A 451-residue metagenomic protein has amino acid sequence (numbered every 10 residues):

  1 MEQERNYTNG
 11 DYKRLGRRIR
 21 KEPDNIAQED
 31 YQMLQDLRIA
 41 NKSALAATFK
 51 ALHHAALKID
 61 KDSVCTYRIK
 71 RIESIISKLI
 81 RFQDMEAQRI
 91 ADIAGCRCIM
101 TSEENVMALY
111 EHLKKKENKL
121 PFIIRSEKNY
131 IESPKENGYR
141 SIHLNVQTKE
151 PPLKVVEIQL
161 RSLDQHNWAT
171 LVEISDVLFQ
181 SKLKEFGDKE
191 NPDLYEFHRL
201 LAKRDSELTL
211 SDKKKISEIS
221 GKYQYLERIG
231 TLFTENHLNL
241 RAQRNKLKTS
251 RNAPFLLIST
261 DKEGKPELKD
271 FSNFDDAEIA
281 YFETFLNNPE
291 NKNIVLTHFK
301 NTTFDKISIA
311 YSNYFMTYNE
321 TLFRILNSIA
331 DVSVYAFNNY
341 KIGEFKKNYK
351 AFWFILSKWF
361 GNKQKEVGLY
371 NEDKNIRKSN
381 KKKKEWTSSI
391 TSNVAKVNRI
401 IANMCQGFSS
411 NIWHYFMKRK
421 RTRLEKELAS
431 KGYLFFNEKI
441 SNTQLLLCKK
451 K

Functional and structural regions predicted by a protein language model:
M1-N41, P152-T260, K269: An acidic, glycine-/histidine-flanked metal-binding catalytic module
D24-R81, P266: Surface-exposed, low-hydrophobicity interaction/linker segments
I80-A91, L257-I258, E283-N288: Short, flexible, solvent-exposed loop/turn segments with mixed acidic/basic and small polar residues
T101-N105: Helix N-cap motif at beta-to-alpha junctions
L113, K119-T148: Short Gly/Thr-rich strand-loop-strand
K265-F274, I294-T297: A short, exposed loop/beta-hairpin motif centered on an aromatic-Gly-Thr core
N273-P289: A short, charged, amphipathic alpha-helix used as a generic interaction element across diverse proteins
E290-F337: Short, mixed-charge low-complexity intrinsically disordered segments
